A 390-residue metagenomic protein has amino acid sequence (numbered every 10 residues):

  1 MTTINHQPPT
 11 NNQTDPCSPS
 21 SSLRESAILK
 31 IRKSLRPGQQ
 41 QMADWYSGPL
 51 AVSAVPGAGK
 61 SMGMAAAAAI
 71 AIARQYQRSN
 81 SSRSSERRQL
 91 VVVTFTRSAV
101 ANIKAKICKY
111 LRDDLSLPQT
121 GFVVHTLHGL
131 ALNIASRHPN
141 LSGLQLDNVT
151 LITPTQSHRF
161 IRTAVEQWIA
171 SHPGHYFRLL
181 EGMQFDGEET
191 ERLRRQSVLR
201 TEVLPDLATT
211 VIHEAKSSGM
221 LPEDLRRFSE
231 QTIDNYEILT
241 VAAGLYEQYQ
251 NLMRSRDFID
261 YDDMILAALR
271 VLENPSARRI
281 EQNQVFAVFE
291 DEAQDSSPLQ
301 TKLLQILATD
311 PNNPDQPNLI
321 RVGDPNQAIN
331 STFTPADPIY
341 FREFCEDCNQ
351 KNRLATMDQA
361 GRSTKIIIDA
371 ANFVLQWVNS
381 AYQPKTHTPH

Functional and structural regions predicted by a protein language model:
T2-H6, N12-Q145, T150-L151, R279 (+3 more regions): P-loop NTPase Walker
D15-A58, M62-G63, Q89-V91, D186-F289 (+2 more regions): Accessory N-terminal region flanking or inserted into the helicase ATPase core in nucleic-acid motor proteins
M42, G63-A71, V91-V92, A99 (+11 more regions): Structural preference for long, well-ordered alpha-helical segments in enzyme cores
A69-Y76, P298-H390: Conserved RecA-like helicase ATPase core segment that couples NTP binding/hydrolysis to strand translocation
A73, C108, R112, L132 (+8 more regions): Non-catalytic alpha-helical coupling and interface elements of nucleotide-dependent molecular machines and regulators
Q77-S85, H175-E188, L193, A277-Q284 (+1 more regions): Short helix/loop segment immediately N-terminal to the Walker
P118, S142-I238, K351-A360, W377-A381: ATP-hydrolysis module of ASCE/P-loop NTPase motor domains, specifically the Walker B Asp-Glu catalytic pair
F122, F286-E290, I320: Hydrophobic "anchor" residues on beta-strands that sit immediately upstream of conserved functional sites
